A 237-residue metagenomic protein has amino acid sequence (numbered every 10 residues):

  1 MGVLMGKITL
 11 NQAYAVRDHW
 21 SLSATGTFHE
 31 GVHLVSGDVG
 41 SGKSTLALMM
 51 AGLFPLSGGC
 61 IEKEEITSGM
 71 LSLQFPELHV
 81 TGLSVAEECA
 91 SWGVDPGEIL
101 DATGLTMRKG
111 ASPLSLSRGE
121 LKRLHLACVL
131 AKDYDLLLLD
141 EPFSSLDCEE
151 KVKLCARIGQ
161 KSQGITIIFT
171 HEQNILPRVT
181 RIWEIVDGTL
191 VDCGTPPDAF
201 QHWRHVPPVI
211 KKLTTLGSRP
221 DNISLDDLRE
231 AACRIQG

Functional and structural regions predicted by a protein language model:
V35-V39: The feature captures the beta-strand-to-loop junction immediately N-terminal to the Walker
A47-V94, H171: ABC ATPase nucleotide-binding domain signature region
D95-R108, A127-L130: Conserved ABC ATPase "signature" region
S112, L138-P142, D147: Walker B catalytic motif
S112-L116, E120: Conserved ABC ATPase signature
L126, L154, F169: Hydrophobic anchor residue at the start of the ABC signature
E172-R178: Conserved H-loop
T189-T215: Conserved beta-strand-loop-alpha-helix hinge in the C-terminal portion of ABC ATPase nucleotide-binding domains
